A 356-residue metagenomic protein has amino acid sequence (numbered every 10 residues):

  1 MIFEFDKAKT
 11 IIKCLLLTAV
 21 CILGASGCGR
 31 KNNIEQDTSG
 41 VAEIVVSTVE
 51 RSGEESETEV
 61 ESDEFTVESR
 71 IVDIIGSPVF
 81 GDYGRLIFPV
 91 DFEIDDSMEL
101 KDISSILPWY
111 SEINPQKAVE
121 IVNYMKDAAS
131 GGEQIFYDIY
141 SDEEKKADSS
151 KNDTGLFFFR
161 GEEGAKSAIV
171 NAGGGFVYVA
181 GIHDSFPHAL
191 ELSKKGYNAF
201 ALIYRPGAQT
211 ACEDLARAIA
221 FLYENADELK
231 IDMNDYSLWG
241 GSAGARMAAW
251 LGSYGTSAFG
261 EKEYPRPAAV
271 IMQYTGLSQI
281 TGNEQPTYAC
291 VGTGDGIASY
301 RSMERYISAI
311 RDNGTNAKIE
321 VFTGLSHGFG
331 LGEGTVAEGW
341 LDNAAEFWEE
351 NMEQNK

Functional and structural regions predicted by a protein language model:
I2-E4, T10-L16, I22, G27-D153: N-terminal targeting or regulatory segments adjacent to alpha/beta-hydrolase or S9 domains
G53, E59-G84, N313-K356: C-terminal catalytic histidine-bearing segment of alpha/beta-hydrolase fold enzymes
A165-G174: Short beta-strand element of the alpha/beta-hydrolase
A180-I182, F200-L229, G334-A337: Catalytic nucleophile-loop/oxyanion-hole region of alpha/beta-hydrolase and closely related hydrolase-like folds
G181-F200: Short amphipathic alpha-helix adjacent to the substrate-entry channel of hydrolases
E213, R217-E284: Primarily recognizes the serine-hydrolase "nucleophile elbow" in alpha/beta-hydrolase and SGNH/GDSL folds
A289-V291, D295: Short beta-strand/loop motif that positions the catalytic acidic residue of the alpha/beta-hydrolase fold
G296-S302: Conserved alpha/beta-hydrolase "acid-adjacent" motif
